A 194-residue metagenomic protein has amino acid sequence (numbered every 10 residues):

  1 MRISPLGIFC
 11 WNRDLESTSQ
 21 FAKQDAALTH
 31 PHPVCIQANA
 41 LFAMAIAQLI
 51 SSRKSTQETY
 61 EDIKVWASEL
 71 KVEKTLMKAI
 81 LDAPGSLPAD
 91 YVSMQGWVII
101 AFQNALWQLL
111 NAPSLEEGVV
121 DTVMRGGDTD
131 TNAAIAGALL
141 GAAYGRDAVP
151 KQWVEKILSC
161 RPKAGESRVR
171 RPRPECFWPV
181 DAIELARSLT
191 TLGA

Functional and structural regions predicted by a protein language model:
M1, E16-N39, R53, D130: Phosphate/ribose-phosphate-bearing ligand recognition and processing surfaces, centered on ADP-ribose/NAD(+/P+) systems
I3-T18, K71: All-alpha helical catalytic cores of prenyl diphosphate-utilizing isoprenoid enzymes
L6, C10, A22-D25, I36-M44 (+2 more regions): Catalytic phosphate/nucleotide-handling subdomain of diverse soluble enzymes
T18-F21, T59-K64, W153-K156: Extended, well-ordered alpha-helical scaffold segments
H32, I36, A67-L81, P150 (+1 more regions): Short, structured coil/loop segments at alpha-helix boundaries
A47-G126, A143, R187-G193: Accessory "access/gating" subregions that flank catalytic or transport cores
